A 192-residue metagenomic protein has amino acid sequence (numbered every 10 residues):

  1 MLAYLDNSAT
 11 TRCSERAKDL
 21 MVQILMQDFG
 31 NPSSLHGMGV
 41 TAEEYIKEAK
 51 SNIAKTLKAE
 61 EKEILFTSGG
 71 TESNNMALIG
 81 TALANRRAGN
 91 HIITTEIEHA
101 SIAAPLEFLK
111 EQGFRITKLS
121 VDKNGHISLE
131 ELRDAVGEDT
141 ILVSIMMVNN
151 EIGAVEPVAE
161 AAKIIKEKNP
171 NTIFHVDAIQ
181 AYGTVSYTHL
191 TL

Functional and structural regions predicted by a protein language model:
M1-S34: N-terminal "arm"/small-domain region of PLP-dependent enzymes with the aminotransferase-like
L20, I24, Y45, N52 (+5 more regions): Alpha-helical structural signal in soluble globular domains
S33-E72, M76: Conserved N-terminal alpha-helix of the aminotransferase class I/II PLP-enzyme fold
E60-I64, A88-N90, E138-D139, N171: Short acidic capping loops at alpha-helix termini that bridge into adjacent secondary structure
T81-A103, R115, S120: Conserved PLP-anchoring active-site segment centered on the Schiff-base-forming lysine
T117, V121-A181: Active-site phosphate-binding strand-loop segment of PLP-dependent enzymes
T188-L192: Conserved small/polar residues in nucleotide/adenosyl-binding loops
